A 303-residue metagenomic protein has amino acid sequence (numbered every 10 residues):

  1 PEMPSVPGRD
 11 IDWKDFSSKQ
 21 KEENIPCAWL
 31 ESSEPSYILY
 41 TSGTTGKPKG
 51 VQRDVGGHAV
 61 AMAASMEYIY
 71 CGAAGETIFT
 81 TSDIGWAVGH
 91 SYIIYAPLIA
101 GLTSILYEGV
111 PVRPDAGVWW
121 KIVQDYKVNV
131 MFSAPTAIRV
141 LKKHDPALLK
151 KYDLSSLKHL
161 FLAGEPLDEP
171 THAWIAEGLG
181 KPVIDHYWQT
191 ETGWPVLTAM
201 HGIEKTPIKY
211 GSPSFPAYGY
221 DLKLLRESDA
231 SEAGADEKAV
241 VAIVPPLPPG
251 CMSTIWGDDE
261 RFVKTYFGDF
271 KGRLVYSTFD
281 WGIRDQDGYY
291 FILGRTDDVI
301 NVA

Functional and structural regions predicted by a protein language model:
P1-S18, Y126-V128, A134-P135: Structural core segment of the AMP-binding/adenylate-forming
P7-I11, F16-Y40, K47, C71-T77 (+1 more regions): Conserved pre-ATP/AMP-binding loop-to-beta segment of ANL
P48-G50, A61-E67, W120, I138-P146 (+7 more regions): Adenylate-forming
A59-T77, A87-N129, K143-H144: Conserved AMP-binding/adenylation subdomain of ANL enzymes
A74, I78, I99-L102, N129-S133 (+3 more regions): Gly/Ser/Thr-rich phosphate-binding loop
D83, G164, W188, S214 (+1 more regions): Active-site glycine-centered loops adjacent to acidic/histidine catalytic or metal-binding residues that shape
K223-P245, R284-D287: Conserved beta-loop-beta connector loops within the AMP-binding
A242-V302: Conserved ATP-binding/catalytic segment of the ANL
